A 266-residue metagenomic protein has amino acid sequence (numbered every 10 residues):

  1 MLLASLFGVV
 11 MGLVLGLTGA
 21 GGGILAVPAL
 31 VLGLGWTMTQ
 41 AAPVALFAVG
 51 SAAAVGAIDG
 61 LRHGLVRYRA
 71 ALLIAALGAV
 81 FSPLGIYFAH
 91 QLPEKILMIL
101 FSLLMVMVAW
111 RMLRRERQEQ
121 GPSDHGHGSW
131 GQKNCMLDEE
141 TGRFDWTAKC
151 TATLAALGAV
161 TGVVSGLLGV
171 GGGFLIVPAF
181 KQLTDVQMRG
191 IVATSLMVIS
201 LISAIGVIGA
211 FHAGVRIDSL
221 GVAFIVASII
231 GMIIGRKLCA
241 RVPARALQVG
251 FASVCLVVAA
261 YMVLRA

Functional and structural regions predicted by a protein language model:
M1-L13, L32, M38, D59-G162 (+3 more regions): Juxtamembrane transmembrane-helix boundary motif
A4, F47-V55, W130-Q132, W146 (+2 more regions): Hydrophobic, membrane-facing alpha-helical anchors
V14-I24, S165-G172: Short helix-coil transition sites and intra-membrane helix breaks within transmembrane domains of multi-pass
A26-Q40, S165-G166, L175-G190: Interfacial segments of multi-pass membrane proteins
A42-P43, V192, L196: Small-residue hotspots at the loop-to-helix junctions and early N-terminal turns of transmembrane alpha-helices
V44, A48, V198, A223-F224 (+1 more regions): Transmembrane alpha-helical segments of major facilitator superfamily
F47-V55, G78-F81, F88, M197-I205: Membrane-embedded alpha-helical segments of transport systems, primarily multispan ion/solute transporters
